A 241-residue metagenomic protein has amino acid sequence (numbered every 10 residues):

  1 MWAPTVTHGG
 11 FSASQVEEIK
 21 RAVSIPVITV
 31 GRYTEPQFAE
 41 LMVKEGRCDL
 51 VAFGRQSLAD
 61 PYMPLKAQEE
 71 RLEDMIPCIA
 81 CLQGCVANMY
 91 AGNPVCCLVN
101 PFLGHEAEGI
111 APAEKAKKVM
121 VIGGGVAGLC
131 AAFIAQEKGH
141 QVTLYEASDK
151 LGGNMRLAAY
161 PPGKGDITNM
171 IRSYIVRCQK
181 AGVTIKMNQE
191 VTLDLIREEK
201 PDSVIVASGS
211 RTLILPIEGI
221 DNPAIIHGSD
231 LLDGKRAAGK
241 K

Functional and structural regions predicted by a protein language model:
M1-I122, V126-V142, K150, N222 (+1 more regions): Flavin-dependent oxidoreductase catalytic cores
W2-H8, I110-A116, L157-N169, H227-K235: Short, contiguous acidic/charged loop-to-helix segments that flank catalytic cores in large enzymes
T34-Q37, L58, E190-L193, L231-G234: Short acidic loop-to-helix transition motifs that present clustered carboxylates
R47, E198-K200: Alpha-helix C-terminal capping/helix-to-coil transition sites in glycosyltransferase folds
N100-P112, V176-Q179, I185-M187, D194 (+1 more regions): Glycine-rich dinucleotide-binding loop and its adjacent helix/turn
V121-N188, L213: Beta1-alpha1 glycine-rich phosphate/pyrophosphate-binding loop at the start of Rossmann-like nucleotide-binding domains
Y145, P201-S208: Short hydrophobic core segments
